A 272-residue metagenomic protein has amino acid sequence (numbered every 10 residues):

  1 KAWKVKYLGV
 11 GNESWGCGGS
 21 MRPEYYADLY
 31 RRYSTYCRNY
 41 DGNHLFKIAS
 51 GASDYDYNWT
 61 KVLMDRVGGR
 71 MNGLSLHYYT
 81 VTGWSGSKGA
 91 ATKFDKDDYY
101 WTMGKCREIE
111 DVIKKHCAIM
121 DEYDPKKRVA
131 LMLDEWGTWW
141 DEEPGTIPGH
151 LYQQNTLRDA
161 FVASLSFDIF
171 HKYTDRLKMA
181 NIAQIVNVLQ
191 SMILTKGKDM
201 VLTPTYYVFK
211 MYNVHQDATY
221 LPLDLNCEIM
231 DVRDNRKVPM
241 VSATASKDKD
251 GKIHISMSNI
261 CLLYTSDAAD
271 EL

Functional and structural regions predicted by a protein language model:
A2-M21, V129-W136: Active-site groove signature of glycoside hydrolases
P23-S164, C227-N235: Noncatalytic carbohydrate-binding groove/subsite architecture in carbohydrate-active enzymes
V129-Q216, Y220-V241: Aromatic/acidic polysaccharide-binding cleft in carbohydrate-active enzymes
T244-D248: Short, solvent-exposed beta-strand/turn "edge" segments of beta-rich domains on protein surfaces
K252-N259: Short, well-ordered beta-strand segments enriched in hydrophobic/aromatic residues
Y264-L272: Conserved small/polar residues in nucleotide/adenosyl-binding loops
